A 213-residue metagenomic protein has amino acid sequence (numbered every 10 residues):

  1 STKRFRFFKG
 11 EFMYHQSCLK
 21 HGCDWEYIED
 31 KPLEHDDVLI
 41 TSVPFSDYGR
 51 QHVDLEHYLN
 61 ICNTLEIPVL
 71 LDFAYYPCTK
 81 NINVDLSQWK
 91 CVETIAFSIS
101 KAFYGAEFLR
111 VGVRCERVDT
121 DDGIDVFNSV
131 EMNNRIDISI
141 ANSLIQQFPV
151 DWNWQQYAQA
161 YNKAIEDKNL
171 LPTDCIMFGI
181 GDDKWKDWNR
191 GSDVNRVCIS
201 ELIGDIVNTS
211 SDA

Functional and structural regions predicted by a protein language model:
S1-A213: PLP-dependent class I/II
